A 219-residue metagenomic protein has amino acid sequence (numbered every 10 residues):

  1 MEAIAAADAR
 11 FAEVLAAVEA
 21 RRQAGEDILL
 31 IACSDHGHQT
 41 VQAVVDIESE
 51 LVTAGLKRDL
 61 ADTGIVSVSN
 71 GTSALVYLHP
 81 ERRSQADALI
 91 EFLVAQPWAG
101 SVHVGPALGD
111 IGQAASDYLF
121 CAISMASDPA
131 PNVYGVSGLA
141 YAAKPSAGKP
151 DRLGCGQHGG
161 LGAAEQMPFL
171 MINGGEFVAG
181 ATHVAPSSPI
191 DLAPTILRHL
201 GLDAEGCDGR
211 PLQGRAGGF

Functional and structural regions predicted by a protein language model:
M1, V45-E50, S137-A140: Short secondary-structure boundary/capping segments
M1-L30, I196: A long, amphipathic alpha-helix that forms part of the scaffold/cap immediately adjacent to metal-dependent active
L15-D27, W98-H103, L202-C207: Surface-exposed helix-capping loop/turn segments at secondary-structure junctions
D27-I28, S34-H79: Acidic/histidine-rich catalytic neighborhood
L30-S34, A107-I111, Q213-G214: A glycine-rich phosphate-binding loop feature that marks nucleotide/adenosyl-phosphate handling sites
I65-T195: Active-site neighborhoods of enzymes that stabilize oxyanions during catalysis
H183-A204, D208, L212, A216-F219: C-terminal substrate/ligand-recognition segments
